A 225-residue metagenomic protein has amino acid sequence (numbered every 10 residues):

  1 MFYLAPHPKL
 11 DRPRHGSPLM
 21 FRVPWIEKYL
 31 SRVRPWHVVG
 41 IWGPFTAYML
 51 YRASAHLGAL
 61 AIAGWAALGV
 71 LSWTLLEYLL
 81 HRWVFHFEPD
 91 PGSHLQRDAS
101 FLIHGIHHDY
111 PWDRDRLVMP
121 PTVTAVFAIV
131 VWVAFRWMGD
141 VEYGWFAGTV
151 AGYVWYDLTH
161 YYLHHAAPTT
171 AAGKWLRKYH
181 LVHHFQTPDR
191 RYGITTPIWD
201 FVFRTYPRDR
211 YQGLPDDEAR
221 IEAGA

Functional and structural regions predicted by a protein language model:
M1-F146, D189-A225: Non-catalytic, topology-defining segments of multipass membrane proteins
A63, W175-L176: Generic hydrophobic, helix-prone segments enriched in Leu/Val/Ile
E142-W175: Alpha-helical transmembrane segments and their immediate juxtamembrane interface regions
P168, F185-R191: Short helix/loop segments within enzyme catalytic domains that coordinate or immediately flank catalytic cofactors
L176-V182: Short, membrane-exposed interhelical loops at transmembrane-helix boundaries
